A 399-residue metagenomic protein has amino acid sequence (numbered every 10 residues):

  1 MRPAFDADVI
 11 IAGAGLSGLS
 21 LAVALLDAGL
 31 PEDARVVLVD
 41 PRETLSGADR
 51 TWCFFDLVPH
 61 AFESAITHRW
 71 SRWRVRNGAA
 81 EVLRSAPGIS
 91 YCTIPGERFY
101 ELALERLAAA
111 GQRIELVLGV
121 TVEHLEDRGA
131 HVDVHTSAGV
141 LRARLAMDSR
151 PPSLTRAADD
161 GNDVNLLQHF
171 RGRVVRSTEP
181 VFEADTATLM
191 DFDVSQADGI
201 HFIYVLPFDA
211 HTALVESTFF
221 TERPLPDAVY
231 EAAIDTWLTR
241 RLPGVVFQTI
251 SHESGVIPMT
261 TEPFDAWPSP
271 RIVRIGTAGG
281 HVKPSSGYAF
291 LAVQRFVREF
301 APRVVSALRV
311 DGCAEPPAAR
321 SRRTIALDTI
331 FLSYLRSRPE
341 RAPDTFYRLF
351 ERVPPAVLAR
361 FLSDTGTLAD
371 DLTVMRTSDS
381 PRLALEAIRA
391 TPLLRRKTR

Functional and structural regions predicted by a protein language model:
R2-S17, V37: Beta1/beta-strand and adjacent pyrophosphate-binding region of the FAD-binding site in flavoprotein oxidoreductases
I10-A12, V39, V140-S153, I272-V273 (+1 more regions): Short hydrophobic core segments
S20, A24-A80: N-terminal FAD cofactor-binding segment of flavoenzymes
A24, A28, R106, A110-F247 (+1 more regions): Predominantly flavin-linked oxidoreductase catalytic cores and closely associated redox partners
D56-G119, E123-A130: A conserved beta-strand/loop capping segment in the N-terminal third of enzymes that catalyze redox or closely related
A197-I200, G255-I275, P284, Y334-E340 (+1 more regions): FAD-binding beta-loop-beta segment adjacent to the flavin cofactor pocket
R223-E253, P270-V273, R295-A319: Flavin-binding catalytic cores
Q294, R298-R399: Long, low-complexity C-terminal extensions of enzymes
